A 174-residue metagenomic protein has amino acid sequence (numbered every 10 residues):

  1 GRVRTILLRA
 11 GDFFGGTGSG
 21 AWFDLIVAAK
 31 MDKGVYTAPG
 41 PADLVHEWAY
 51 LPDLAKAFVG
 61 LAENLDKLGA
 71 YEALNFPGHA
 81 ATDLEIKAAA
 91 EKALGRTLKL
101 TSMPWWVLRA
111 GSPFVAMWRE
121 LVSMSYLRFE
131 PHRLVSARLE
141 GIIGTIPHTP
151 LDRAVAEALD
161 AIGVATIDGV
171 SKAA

Functional and structural regions predicted by a protein language model:
G1-R4, R96-L98: A short helix-to-beta-strand connector/capping loop
V3-H46, L51, A90: NAD(P)-dependent short-chain dehydrogenase/reductase
G11-D12, G34, H46, T101 (+2 more regions): Flexible, active-site-adjacent loop/turn segments at secondary-structure boundaries
A42-V45, L74, L127, I142: Conserved short-loop catalytic and cofactor-binding motifs
H46-P52, G78-A81, L134, T149: Residue-level signal for the nucleotide or nucleotide-sugar donor/cofactor binding architecture
L51, L84, A88, G111-I146: Conserved C-terminal active-site "lid" loop/helix of NAD(P)H-dependent oxidoreductases that clamps the redox cofactor
A57-L121, T149-A174: Mid/C-terminal beta-alpha module of Rossmann-like enzyme folds, strongest in SDR-family dehydrogenases/epimerases
